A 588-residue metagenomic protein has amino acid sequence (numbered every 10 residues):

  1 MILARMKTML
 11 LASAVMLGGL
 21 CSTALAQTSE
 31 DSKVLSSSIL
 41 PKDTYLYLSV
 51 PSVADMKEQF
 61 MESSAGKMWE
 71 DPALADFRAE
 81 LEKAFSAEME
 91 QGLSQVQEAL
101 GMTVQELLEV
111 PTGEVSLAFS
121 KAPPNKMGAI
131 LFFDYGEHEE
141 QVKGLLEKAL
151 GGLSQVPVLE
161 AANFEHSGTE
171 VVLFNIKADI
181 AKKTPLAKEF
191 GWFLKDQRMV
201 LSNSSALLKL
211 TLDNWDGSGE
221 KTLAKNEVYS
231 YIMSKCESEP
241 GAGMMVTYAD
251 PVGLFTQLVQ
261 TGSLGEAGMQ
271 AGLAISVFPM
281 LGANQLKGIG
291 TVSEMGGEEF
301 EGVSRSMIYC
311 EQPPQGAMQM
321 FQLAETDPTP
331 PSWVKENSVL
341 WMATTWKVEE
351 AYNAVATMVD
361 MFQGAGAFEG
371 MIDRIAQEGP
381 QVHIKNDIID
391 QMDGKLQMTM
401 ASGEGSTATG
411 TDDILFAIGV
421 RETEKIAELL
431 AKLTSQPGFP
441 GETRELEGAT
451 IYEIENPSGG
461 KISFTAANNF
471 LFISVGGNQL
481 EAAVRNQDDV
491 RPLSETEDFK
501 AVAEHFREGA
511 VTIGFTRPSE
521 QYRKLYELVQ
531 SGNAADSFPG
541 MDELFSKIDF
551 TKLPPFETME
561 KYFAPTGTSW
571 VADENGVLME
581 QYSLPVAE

Functional and structural regions predicted by a protein language model:
M1-S13: Bacterial N-terminal signal peptides that target proteins for export
L11-S22: Bacterial N-terminal signal peptides
A26-P185, Y229-G290, M295, M307-G410 (+4 more regions): Structural boundary/hinge residues at secondary-structure and domain interfaces
A161-E165, F190-F193, M295, P440-E445 (+3 more regions): Short, exposed beta-strand/loop patches in secreted or surface proteins that constitute
T169-L186, A449-G477, F550-T566, D573: Short, intrinsically disordered low-complexity segments
K183-T261, P457-F545: A conserved glycine-rich beta-strand in the N-terminal activation segment of trypsin-fold
T409-R421: Loop/turn-rich, solvent-exposed surfaces of beta-rich toroidal or solenoidal domains
G419, E557-A587: C-terminal regions of mature proteins
